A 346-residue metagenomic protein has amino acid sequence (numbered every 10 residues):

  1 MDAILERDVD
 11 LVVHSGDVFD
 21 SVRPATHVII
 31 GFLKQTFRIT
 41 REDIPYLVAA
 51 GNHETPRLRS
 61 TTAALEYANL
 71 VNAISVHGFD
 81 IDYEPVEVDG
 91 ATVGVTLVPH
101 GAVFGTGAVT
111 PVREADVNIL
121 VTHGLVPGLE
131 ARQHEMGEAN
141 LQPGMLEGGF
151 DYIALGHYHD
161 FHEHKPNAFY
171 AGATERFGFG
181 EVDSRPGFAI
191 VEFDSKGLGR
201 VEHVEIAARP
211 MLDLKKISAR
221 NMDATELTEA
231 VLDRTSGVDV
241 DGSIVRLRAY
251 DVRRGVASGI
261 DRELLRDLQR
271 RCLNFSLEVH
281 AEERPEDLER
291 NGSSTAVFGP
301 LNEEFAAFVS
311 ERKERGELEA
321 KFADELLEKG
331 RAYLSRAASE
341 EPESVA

Functional and structural regions predicted by a protein language model:
M1-L5, F104, R176, L198: A structural signal for the main folded, soluble domain(s) of proteins
M1-Q35, E114, K321-A346: N-terminal active-site segment of His-dependent metallophosphoesterases
A3-D10, R38-R41, S236-V240: Glycine-rich phosphate/diphosphate-binding loops that line cofactor/substrate pockets in enzymes
E6, S195-A346: Accessory, non-catalytic peripheral segments of nucleic-acid enzymes
L11, V22-F179, D183-R185, A189: His/Asp/Glu-rich metal-coordinating catalytic cores of metallo-dependent phosphodiesterases/hydrolases acting on
H14-D17, H123, A249-D251: Short loop/turn segments at strand-loop or loop-helix junctions that form parts of catalytic or ligand-binding pockets
F19, H53-E54, D251-G255: Short, internal active-site loops enriched in acidic
